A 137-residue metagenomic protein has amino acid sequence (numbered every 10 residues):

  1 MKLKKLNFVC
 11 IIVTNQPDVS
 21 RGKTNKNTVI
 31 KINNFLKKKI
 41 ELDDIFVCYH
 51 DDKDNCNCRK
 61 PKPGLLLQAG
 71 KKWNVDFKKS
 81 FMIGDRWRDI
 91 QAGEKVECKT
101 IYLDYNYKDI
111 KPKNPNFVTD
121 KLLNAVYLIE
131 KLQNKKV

Functional and structural regions predicted by a protein language model:
M1-V29, N33, L42-D51, G93: Substrate-recognition element of Asp-dependent hydrolases with the DxDx(T/V) motif
F8, V75, C98: Short glycine/serine/threonine/alanine-rich loop segments
K23-T24, N55-R59, K113: Short, well-ordered secondary-structure micro-motifs
T28, I32-L36, L65, D89: A general structural detector for well-ordered alpha-helical segments in enzyme core domains, enriched
K31-D52, I110-K131: Structural recognition of alpha->loop->beta junctions
N57-W87: Conserved Lys-Pro-Asp/Glu-containing loop-to-beta segment of HAD-superfamily phosphomonoesterases, centered on
W73, V126-V137: Short, hydrophobic alpha-helical segments
M82-D120: Acidic, Mg2+-coordinating phosphoryl-transfer loop and its flanking beta/alpha structural elements, shared across
